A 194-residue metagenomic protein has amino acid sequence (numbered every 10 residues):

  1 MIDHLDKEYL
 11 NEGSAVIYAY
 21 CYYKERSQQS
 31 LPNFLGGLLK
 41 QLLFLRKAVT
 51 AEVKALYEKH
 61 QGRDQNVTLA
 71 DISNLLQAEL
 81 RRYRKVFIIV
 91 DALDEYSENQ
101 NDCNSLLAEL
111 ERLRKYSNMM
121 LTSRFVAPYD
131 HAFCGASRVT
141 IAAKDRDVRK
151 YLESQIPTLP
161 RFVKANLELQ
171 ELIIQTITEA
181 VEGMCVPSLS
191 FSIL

Functional and structural regions predicted by a protein language model:
M1-L194: Conserved NB-ARC/NACHT P-loop NTPase core of NLR-like innate immune receptors
